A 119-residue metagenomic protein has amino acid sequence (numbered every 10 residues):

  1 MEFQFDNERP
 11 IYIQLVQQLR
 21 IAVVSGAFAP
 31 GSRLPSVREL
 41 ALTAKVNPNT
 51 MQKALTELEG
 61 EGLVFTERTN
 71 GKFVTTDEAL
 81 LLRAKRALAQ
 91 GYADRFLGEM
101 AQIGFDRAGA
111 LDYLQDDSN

Functional and structural regions predicted by a protein language model:
M1-R33, E39, A87-N119: Extreme N-terminal segment that seeds HTH/winged-HTH DNA-binding domains in transcriptional regulators
A27-F28, E57, G62-L63: Short hinge/loop at the helix->beta-strand junction immediately C-terminal to the helix-turn-helix recognition helix
R33-A44, L58: A short alpha-helical element within helix-turn-helix/winged-helix DNA-binding domains across DNA-binding proteins
L34, T66-V74, E78: Short, Lys/Arg-rich nucleic-acid/phosphate-binding segment
A41-L42, D77-E78, N119: Short Asp/Glu-rich motifs
A79-A84: Terminal helix-turn-helix DNA-binding modules in bacterial transcription factors
